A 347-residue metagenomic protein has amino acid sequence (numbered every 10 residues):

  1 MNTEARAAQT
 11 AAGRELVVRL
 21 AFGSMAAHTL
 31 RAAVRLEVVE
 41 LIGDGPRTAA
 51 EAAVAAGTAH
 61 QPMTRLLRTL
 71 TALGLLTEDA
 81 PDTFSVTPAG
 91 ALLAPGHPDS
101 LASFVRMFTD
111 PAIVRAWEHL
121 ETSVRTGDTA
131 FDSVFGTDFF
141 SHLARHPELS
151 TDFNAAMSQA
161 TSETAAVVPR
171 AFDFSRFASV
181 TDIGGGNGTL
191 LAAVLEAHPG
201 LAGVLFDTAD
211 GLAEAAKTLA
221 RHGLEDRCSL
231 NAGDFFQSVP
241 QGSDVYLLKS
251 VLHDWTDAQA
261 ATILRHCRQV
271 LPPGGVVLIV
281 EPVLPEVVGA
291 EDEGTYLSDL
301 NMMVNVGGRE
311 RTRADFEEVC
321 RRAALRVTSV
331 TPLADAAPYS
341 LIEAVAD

Functional and structural regions predicted by a protein language model:
M1-E78, F174-S175, S179-D347: Alpha-helical subdomain
E4-A8, R14-R35, E40-P46, V54-A55 (+1 more regions): Conserved Class I S-adenosyl-L-methionine-dependent methyltransferase catalytic core
